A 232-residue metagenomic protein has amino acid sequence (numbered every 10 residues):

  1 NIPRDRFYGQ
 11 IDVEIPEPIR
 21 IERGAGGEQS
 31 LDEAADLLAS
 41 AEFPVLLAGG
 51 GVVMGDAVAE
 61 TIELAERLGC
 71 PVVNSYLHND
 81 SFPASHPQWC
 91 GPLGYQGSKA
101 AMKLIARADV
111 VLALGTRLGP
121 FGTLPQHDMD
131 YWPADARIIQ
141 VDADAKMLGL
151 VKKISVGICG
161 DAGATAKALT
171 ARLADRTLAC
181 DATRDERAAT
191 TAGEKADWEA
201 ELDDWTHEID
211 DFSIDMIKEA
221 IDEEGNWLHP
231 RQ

Functional and structural regions predicted by a protein language model:
N1, G69-Y76, I139-D142: Short internal beta-strands
N1-F7, G50-V52, A145: Glycine-rich beta-alpha junction loops
R4-G26, C180-R187, W198, W205-T206: Aromatic-enriched
E14-P16, D56-G69, Q126-Y131, V156-G157 (+1 more regions): Short, solvent-exposed amphipathic alpha-helical segments in soluble enzyme and RNA/protein-processing domains
P18-D32, I214-I217: An N-terminal, well-structured beta->alpha segment
G26, E33-V111, P230-Q232: Anionic-ligand anchoring segments at beta-strand to alpha-helix junctions in alpha/beta enzyme folds, i.e., glycine
H78-D197, E201: Glycine-rich, acidic loop regions that bind phosphate or pyrophosphate groups
A189-Q232: Active-site diphosphate/adenylate-binding microenvironment
